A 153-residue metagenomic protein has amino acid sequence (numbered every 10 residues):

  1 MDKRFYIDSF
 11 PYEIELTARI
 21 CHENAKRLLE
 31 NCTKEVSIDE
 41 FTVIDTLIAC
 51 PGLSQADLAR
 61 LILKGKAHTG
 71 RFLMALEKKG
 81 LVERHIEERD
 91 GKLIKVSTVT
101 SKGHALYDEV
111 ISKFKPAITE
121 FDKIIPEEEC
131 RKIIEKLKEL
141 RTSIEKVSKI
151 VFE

Functional and structural regions predicted by a protein language model:
M1-F5, E128-E153: C-terminal regulatory/oligomerization modules of transcriptional regulators
M1-K34: N-terminal leader segment of winged-helix/HTH proteins
Y6, F10, V36-E40, K102 (+1 more regions): N-terminal positioning helix adjacent to the helix-turn-helix/winged-helix DNA-binding module
I20, D45-C50, K136, S143: Short amphipathic alpha-helical elements of helix-turn-helix/winged-helix folds
C21-N24, L28, I62, L106-D122 (+1 more regions): Alpha-helical linker/hinge and terminal dimerization helices associated with HTH transcriptional regulators
E23-H68: N-terminal helix-turn-helix DNA-binding core of bacterial DNA-binding proteins
I44, L58, L73-K79: Basic amphipathic alpha-helical segments that dock to polyanions
M74-E135: Charged, amphipathic alpha-helical coiled-coil/dimerization segments
